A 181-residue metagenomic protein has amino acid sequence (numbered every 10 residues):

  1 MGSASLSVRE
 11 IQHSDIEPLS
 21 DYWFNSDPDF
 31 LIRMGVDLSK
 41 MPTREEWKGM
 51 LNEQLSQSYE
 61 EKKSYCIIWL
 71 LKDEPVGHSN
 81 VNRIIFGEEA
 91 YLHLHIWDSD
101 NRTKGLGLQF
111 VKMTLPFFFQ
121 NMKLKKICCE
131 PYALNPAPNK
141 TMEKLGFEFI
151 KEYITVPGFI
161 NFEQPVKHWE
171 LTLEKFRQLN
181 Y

Functional and structural regions predicted by a protein language model:
M1-P18, P28-D29, C66-Y181: Acyl-donor (CoA/ACP) binding surface of acyl/acetyltransferases
W23: Residues forming the ATP-binding cleft of Hanks-type serine/threonine protein kinase domains
D29-E53: Conserved GNAT-fold acetyl-CoA-binding loop/helix
G35-V36, K63, G158: Sparse recognition of residues in long alpha-helices and their boundaries
E53-I67, G77: A short helix-loop-beta-strand connector motif used in the catalytic cores of GNAT acetyltransferases and, in some
